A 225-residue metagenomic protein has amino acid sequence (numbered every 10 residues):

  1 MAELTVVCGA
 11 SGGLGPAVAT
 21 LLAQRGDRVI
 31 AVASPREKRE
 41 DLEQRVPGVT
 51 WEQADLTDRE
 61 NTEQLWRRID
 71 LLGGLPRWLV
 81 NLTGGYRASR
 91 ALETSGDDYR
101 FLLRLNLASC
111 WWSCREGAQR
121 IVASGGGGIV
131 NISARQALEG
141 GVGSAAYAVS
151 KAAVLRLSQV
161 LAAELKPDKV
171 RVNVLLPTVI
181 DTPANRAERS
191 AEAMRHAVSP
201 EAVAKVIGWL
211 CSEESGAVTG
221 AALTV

Functional and structural regions predicted by a protein language model:
S11-G12: Conserved glycine-rich cofactor-binding loop
L82-A88: Conserved NAD(P)H cofactor-binding loop of Rossmann-fold oxidoreductase domains
R90-A91, D98-L103: Substrate-binding pocket helix/loop in short-chain dehydrogenase/reductase
C114, S150: Active-site helix of classical SDR
Q119, A162-P167: Alpha-helical segment proximal to the catalytic Tyr-Lys
A134: Residue(s) in the substrate-gating loop at a strand-loop-helix junction that position the organic substrate next
P167, V174-L175, T182, E192-V225: C-terminal helical subdomain
